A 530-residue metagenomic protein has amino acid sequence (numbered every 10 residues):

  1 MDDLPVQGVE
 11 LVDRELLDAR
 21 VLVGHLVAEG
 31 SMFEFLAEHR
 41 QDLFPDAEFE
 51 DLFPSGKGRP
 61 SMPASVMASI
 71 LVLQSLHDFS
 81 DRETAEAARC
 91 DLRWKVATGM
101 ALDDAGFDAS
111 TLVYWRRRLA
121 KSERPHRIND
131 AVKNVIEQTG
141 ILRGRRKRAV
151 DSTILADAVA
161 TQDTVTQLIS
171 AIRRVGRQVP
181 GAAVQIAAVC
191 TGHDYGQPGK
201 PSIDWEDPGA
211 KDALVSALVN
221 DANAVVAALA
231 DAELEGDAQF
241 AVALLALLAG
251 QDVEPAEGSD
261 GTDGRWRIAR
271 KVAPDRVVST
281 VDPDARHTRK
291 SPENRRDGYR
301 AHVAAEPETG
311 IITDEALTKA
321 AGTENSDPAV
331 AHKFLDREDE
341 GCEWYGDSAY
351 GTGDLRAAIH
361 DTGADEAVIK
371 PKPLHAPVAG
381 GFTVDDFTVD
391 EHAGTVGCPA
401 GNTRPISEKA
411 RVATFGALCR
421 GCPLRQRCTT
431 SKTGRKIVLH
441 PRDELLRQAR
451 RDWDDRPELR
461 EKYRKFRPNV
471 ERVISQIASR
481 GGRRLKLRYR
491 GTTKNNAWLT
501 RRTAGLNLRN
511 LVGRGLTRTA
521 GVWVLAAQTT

Functional and structural regions predicted by a protein language model:
M1-K57: Basic, low-complexity segments
F44, S75-D78, L92, V96: Short alpha-helix boundary/capping elements
E50, D91-R93, D454: Short, hydrophobic/aliphatic alpha-helical segments
G56, L73, R118-L119: Alpha-helix C-capping/helix-to-loop hinge sites
P60-P63: Short helix-capping and inter-helix turn/linker motifs at the boundaries of alpha-helical repeat units
V66-D78: Alpha-helical support elements that line or immediately flank enzyme active sites and cofactor-binding pockets
S80-E83, A88, L102-A105, L112-T530: Anion-binding and metal-coordination hotspots
L92-F107: Short, basic interhelical loop/turn and adjoining N-cap of the next helix at nucleic-acid- or acidic-partner-contacting
